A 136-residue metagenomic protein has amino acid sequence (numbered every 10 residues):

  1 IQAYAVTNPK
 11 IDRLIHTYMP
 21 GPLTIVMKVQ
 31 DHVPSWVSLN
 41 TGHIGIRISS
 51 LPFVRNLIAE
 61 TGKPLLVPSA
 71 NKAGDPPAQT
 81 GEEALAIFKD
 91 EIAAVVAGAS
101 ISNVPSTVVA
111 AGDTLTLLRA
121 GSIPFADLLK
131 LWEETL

Functional and structural regions predicted by a protein language model:
I1-L136: Active-site-adjacent structural elements in enzyme catalytic cores
